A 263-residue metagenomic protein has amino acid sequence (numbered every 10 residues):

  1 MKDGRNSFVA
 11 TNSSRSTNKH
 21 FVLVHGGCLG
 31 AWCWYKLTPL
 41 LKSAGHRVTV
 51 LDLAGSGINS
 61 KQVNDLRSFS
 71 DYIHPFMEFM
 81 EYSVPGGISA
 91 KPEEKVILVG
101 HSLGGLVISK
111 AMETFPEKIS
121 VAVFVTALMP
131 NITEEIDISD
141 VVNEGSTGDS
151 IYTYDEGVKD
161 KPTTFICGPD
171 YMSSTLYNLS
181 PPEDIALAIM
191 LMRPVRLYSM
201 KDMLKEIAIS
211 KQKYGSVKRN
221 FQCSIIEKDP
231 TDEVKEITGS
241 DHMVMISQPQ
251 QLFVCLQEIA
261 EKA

Functional and structural regions predicted by a protein language model:
F8, K19, P230-A263: Catalytic active-site module of serine/aspartate enzymes centered on a nucleophile-bearing elbow/loop
S13-S60, E94, T114, K118: Conserved HGGG/HGGXW glycine-rich cap/lid loop of the alpha/beta-hydrolase fold
R47, G55-I97, K110-K118, I136-S146: Active-site loop/oxyanion-hole signature of alpha/beta-hydrolase fold enzymes
V99-G104, I108: Gly/Ala-rich beta-loop-alpha elbow adjacent to hydrolase catalytic centers
E113-F165, M200-M203: Flexible "cap/lid" loop of the alpha/beta hydrolase fold
L187-G215: Active-site nucleophile elbow and catalytic-triad environment of alpha/beta-hydrolase enzymes
M203-K205, Q222-I225: Short alpha-helix in the alpha/beta-hydrolase fold that links the catalytic acid
